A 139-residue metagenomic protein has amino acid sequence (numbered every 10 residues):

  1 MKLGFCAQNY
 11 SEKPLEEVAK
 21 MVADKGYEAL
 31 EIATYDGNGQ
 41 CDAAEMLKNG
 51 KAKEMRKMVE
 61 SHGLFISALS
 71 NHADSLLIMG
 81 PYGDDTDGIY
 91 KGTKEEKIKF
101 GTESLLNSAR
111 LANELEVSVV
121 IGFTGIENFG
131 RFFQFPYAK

Functional and structural regions predicted by a protein language model:
M1-G4: Extreme N-terminal starter segment of soluble prokaryotic enzymes
C6-Y10, A33-G37, N71-D74, G125-E127: Active-site beta-loop-alpha junctions enriched in small/polar residues
K13: Residues that form or flank phosphate/diphosphate-binding pockets in enzymes that use nucleotide phosphates
E16-E17, S61, L76-K139: Active-site acidic/histidine proton-transfer and metal-coordination neighborhood in alpha/beta enzyme cores
A19-G26, M46-S70, N107-E116: Acidic (Asp/Glu)-rich catalytic clusters
E31, A68-S70, I121: Conserved beta-strand positions in the central sheet of alpha/beta enzyme cores
A33-E60, T124-F132: Glycine-rich, proline-tolerant flexible connector loops at the mouths of alpha/beta enzymes
N38-C41, S67-A68, S75-G80: Short active-site-adjacent helix-start/loop capping segments
